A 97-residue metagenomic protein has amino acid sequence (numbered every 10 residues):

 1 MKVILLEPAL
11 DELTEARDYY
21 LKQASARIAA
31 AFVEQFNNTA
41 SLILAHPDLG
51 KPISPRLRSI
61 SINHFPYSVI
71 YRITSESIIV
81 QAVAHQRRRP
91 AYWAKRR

Functional and structural regions predicted by a protein language model:
K2-L57, S77: Basic, Lys/Arg-enriched alpha-helical interface segments
N63-F65: A short, glycine/Asx- and small/polar-enriched loop/turn that sits immediately N-terminal to a beta-strand
S68, R72-R97: Enriched for short, Lys/Arg-rich terminal
